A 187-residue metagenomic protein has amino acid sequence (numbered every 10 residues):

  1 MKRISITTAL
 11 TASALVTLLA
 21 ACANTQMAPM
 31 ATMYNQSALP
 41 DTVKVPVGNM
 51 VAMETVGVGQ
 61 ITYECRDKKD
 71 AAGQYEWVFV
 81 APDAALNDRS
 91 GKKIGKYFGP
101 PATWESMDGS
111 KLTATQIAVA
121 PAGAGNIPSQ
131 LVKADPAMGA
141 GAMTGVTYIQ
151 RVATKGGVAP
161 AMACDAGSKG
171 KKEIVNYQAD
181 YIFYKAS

Functional and structural regions predicted by a protein language model:
M1-T11: Bacterial N-terminal signal peptides that target proteins for export
L18-A21: C-terminal motif of bacterial Sec signal peptides marking the signal peptidase cleavage site
A23-T25: Bacterial signal peptide processing site
A28-Q60, K69-S187: Primary mode marks residue(s) on the alpha4-beta5-alpha5 output face of response regulator receiver
